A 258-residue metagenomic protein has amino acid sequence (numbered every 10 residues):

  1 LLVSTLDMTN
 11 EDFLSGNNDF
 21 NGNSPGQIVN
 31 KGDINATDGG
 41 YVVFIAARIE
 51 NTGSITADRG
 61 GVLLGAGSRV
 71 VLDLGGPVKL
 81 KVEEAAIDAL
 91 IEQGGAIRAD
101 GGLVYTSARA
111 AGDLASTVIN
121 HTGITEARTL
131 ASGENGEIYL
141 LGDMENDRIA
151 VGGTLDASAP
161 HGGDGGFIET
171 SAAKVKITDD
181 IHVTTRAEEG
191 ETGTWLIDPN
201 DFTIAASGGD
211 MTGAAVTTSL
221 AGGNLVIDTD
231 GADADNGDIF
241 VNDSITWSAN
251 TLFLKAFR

Functional and structural regions predicted by a protein language model:
L1-R258: Extracellular and secretory-pathway beta-repeat/beta-biased strand scaffolds
